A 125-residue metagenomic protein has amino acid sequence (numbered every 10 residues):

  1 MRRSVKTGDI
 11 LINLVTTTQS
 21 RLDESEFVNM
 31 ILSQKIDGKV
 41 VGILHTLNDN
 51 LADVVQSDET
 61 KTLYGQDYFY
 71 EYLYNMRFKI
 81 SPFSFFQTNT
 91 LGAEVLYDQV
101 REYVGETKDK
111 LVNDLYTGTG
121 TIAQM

Functional and structural regions predicted by a protein language model:
M1-M125: Accessory RNA-recognition modules of RNA-modification enzymes
